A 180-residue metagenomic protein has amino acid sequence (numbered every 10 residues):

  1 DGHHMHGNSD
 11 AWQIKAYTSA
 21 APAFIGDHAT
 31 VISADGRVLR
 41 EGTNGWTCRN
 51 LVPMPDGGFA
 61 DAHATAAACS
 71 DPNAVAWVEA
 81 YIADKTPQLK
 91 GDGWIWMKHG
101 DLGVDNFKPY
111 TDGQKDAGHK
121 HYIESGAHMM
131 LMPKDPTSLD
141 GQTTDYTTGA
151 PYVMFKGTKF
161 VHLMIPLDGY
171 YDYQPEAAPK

Functional and structural regions predicted by a protein language model:
G2-K180: Primary mode marks residue(s) on the alpha4-beta5-alpha5 output face of response regulator receiver
